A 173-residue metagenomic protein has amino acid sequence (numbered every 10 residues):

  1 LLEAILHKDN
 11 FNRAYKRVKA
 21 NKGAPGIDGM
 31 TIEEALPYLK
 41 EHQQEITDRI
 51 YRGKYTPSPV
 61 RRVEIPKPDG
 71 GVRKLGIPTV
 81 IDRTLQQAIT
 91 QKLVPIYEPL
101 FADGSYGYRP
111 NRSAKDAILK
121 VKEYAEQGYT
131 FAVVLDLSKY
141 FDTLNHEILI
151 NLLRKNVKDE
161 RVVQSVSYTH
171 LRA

Functional and structural regions predicted by a protein language model:
L1-K40: Non-catalytic, polymerase-adjacent accessory regions of viral genome-replication enzymes
A20-E34, P57-T84, L100-S113, V133: Short, conserved non-catalytic motifs in the polymerase core
A24-I27, T31, G76, K115-L153: Conserved catalytic palm subdomain of right-hand nucleotidyl-transferase polymerases, strongest for RNA-directed enzymes
G26, I65, I89, V121 (+1 more regions): A residue-level signal for conserved active-site and pocket-lining positions in enzyme catalytic cores
E34-T56: Amphipathic alpha-helical blocks
Y38-L39, I77, I81-L85, L93 (+6 more regions): Hydrophobic (often cysteine-bearing) scaffold residues that line and stabilize catalytic clefts of nucleotide/cofactor
T90-A102, T130-F131: Active-site palm subdomain of RNA-directed nucleic acid polymerases
T169-A173: Conserved small/polar residues in nucleotide/adenosyl-binding loops
